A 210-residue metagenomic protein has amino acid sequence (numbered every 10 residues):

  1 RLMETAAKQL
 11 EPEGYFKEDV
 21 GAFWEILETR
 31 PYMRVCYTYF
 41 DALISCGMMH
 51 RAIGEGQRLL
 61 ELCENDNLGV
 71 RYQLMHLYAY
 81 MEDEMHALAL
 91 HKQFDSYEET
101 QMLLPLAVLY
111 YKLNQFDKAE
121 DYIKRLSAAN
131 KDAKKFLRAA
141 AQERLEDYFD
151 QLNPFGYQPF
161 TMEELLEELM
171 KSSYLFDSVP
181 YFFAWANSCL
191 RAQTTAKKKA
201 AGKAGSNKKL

Functional and structural regions predicted by a protein language model:
R1-K8, L60-D66, K92-E98, Y110-K135: TPR/TPR-like (Sel1-like) alpha-helical repeat modules
R1-T29, L59-L62: Flexible helix-coil transition and linker loops at the boundaries of alpha-helical arrays
A42, M75-L77, L109-Y110: Residue-level signature for tetratricopeptide repeat
L106-L210: Long, ordered, amphipathic alpha-helical scaffolds
